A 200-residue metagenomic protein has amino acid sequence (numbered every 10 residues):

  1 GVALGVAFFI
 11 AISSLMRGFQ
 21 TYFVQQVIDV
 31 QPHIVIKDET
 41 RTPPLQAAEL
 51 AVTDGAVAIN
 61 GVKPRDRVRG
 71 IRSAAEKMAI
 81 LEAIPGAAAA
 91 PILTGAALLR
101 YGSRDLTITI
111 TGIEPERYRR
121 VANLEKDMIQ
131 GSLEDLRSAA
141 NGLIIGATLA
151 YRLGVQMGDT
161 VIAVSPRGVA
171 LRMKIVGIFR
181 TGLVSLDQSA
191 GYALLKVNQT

Functional and structural regions predicted by a protein language model:
G1-G18, V27: Short, strongly hydrophobic transmembrane alpha-helices
A7, A11, R69, S73 (+2 more regions): Catalytic cores of large soluble enzymes that bind and process phosphate-bearing ligands
M16-T107: Hydrophobic, regular-secondary-structure patches
T40-T42, E116, R167: Short glycine-enriched loops at secondary-structure junctions
A74-M78, P115-Y118, L195: Extracytoplasmic/secreted envelope proteins and their assembly/folding machinery, especially bacterial periplasmic
I92-G95, R104-E114, I129-K196: Hydrophobic secondary-structure segments that place a key small or acidic residue at a functional site
Y118-L124: Cytochrome P450 core scaffold surrounding the K-helix E-X-X-R motif and the conserved "meander" helix-loop region
N198-T200: Short, intrinsically disordered, charge-balanced linker/junction segments flanking boundaries in proteins
